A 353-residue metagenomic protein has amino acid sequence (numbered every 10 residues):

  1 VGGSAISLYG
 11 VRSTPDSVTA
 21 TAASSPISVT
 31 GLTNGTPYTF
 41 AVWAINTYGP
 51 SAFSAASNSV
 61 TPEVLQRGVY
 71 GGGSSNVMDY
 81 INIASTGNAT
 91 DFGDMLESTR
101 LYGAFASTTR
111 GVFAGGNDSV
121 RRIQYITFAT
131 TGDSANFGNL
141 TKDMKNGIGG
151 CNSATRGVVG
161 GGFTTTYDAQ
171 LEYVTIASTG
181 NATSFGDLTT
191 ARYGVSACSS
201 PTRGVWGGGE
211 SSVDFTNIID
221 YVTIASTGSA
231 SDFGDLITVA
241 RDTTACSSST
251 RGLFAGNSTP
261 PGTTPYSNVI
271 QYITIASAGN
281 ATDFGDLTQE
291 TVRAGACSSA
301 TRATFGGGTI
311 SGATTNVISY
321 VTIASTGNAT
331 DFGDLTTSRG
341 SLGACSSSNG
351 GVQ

Functional and structural regions predicted by a protein language model:
V1-P15: Solvent-exposed loop/turn segments flanking beta-strands in beta-repeat/beta-sandwich domains
G2, I45-Y48, N58-Q353: Kelch-like beta-propeller repeat domains
S13, V29-L32, P62: Hydrophobic residues in beta-strands and at strand termini
S17-S24: Short beta-strand segments within Ig-like beta-sandwich modules, predominantly Fibronectin type-III
I27-S51: Beta-strand-rich modules
S54: P-loop NTP-binding core
